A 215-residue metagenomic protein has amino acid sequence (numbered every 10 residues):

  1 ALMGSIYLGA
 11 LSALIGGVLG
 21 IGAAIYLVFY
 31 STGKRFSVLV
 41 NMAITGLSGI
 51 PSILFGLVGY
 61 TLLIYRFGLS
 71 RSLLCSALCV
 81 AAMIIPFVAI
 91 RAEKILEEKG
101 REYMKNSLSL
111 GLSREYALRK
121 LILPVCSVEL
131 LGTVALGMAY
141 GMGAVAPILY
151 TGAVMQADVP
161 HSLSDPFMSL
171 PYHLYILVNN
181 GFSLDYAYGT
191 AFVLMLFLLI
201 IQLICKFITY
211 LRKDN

Functional and structural regions predicted by a protein language model:
A1-L14, H173-D185: Periplasmic/extracellular loop-to-transmembrane helix junction in inner-membrane transport proteins
L2, I6, L39-G46, L118 (+3 more regions): Hydrophobic alpha-helical elements at and bordering transmembrane segments of multi-pass membrane proteins
L11-I44, L57, I122, C205-L211: Transmembrane-helix boundary motif in ABC transporter permease subunits
T45-V80: Generic hydrophobic transmembrane alpha-helix motif, especially the helices
P51, L110-G111: Glycine/proline-centered hinge or cleavage motifs at structural transition points of membrane proteins
R91, K99, R114-T151: Transmembrane alpha-helices
E93-E97, R101, A135, I176-N215: C-terminal transmembrane helix and the adjacent membrane-cytosol boundary/short C-terminal tail of inner/organellar
I148-M195: Interhelical loop and adjacent transmembrane-helix boundary motif in polytopic membrane transport permeases
